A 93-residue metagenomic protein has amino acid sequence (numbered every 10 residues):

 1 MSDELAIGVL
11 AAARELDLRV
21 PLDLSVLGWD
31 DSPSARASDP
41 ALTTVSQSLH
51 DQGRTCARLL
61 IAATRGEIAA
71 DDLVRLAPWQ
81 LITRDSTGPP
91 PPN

Functional and structural regions predicted by a protein language model:
D3-N93: Flexible loop/turn connectors
